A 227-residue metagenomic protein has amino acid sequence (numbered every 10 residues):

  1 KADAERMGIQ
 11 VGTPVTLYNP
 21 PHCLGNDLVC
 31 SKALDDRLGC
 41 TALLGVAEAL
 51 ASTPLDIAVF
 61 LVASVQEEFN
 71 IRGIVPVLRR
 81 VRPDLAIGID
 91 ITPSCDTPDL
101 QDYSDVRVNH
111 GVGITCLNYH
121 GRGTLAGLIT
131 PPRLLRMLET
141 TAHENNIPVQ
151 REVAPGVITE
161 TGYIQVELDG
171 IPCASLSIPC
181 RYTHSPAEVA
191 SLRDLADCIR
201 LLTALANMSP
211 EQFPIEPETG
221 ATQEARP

Functional and structural regions predicted by a protein language model:
K1-A33, D56: Soluble metallo-hydrolase cores and metallopeptidase-like ectodomains found primarily in the secretory/periplasmic
R6-G8, T41-F60, R79-D84, E144 (+1 more regions): Secondary-structure boundary elements
P21, A63-F69, I91-S94, C180-Y182: Acidic, glycine-rich active-site loops and adjacent beta-strand->loop/helix elements that engage anionic groups
N26-F69, C198-L205: Alpha-helical metal-binding/catalytic segments enriched in His/Glu/Asp
S64-R72, R151-I158: Active-site glycine- and acidic-residue-rich loops that bind and position anionic ligands or nucleotide-like cofactors
V77-P98: A glycine-rich helix N-cap at a beta->alpha junction
H110-V189, R193-A196, L205-G220, P227: Active-site-adjacent substrate-binding region of metalloamidase/peptidase-like peptide-processing proteins
